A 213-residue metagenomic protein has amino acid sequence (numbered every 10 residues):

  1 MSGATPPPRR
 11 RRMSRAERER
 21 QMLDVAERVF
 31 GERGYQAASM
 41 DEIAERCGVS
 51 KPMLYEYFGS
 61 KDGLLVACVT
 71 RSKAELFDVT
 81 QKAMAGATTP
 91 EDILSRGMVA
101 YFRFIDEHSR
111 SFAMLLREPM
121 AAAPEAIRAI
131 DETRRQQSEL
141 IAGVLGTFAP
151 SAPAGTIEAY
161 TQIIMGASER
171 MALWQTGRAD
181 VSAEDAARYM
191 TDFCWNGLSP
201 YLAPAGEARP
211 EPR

Functional and structural regions predicted by a protein language model:
M1-E17, A152, L202-R213: N-terminal intrinsically disordered/low-complexity leader segments
Q21, V25, V29-G63, A67: Helix-turn-helix
G63-S72, L115: Alpha-helical DNA-contacting segments of helix-turn-helix folds
A67, Q81-E107, Y160, I164 (+1 more regions): Hydrophobic alpha-helical connector segments
A74-F77, P124-A149, E158-Q162, G166 (+2 more regions): Amphipathic alpha-helical packing segments from all-alpha helical-bundle domains
R96, R103-L140, A149-A154, L173 (+1 more regions): Short secondary-structure transition hinges
R103-E107, S111, G143, T161-V181 (+1 more regions): Amphipathic C-terminal alpha-helical segment
